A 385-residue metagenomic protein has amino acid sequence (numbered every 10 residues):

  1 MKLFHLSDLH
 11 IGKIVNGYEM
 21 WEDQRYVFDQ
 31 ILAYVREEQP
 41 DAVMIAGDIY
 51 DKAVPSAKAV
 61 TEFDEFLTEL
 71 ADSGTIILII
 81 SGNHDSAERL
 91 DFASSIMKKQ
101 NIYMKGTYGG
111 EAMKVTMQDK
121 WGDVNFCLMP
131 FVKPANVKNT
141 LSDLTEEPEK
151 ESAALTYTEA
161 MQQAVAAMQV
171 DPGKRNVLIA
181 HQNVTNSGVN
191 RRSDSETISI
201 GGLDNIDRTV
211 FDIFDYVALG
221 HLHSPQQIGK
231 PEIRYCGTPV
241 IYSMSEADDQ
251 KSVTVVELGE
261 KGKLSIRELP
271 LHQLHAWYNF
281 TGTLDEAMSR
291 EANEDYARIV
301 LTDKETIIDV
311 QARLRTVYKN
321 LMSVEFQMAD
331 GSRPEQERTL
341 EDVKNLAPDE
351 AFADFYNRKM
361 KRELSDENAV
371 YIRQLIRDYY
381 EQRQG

Functional and structural regions predicted by a protein language model:
M1-T68, D72, R373-D378, Q382-R383: N-terminal active-site segment of His-dependent metallophosphoesterases
L6-S7, V43-D48, I76-N83, Y103-Y108 (+3 more regions): Active-site neighborhood of phospho(di)ester-bond hydrolases with catalytic His/Asp-centered motifs
D8-G12, P40-K58, T75-E88, V184-G202: Active-site neighborhood of divalent metal-dependent phosphoester/pyrophosphate hydrolases
I14-G17, G47-F66, S81-N101, G106 (+1 more regions): Metal-dependent catalytic neighborhoods of phosphoester/phosphodiester hydrolases
E37, A42, L258-G385: Accessory, non-catalytic peripheral segments of nucleic-acid enzymes
F92, I96, Q100-S199: Conserved catalytic scaffold of divalent metal-dependent phosphoesterases
A112-K120, V124, M129, I233-Y296: Binuclear metal-dependent phosphoesterase catalytic core
V184-L264: Conserved beta-sheet core of the metallophosphoesterase superfamily
